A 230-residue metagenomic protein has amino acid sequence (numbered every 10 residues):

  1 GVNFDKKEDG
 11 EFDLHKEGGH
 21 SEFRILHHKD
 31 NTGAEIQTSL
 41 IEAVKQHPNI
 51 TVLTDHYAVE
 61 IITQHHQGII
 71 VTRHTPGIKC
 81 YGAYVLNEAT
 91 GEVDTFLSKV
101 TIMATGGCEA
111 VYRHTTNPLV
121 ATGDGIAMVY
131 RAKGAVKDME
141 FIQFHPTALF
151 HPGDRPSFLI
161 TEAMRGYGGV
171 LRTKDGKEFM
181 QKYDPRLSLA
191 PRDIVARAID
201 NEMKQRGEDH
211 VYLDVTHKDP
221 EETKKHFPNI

Functional and structural regions predicted by a protein language model:
G1-V2, G125, R131-A132: Hydrophobic or amphipathic alpha-helical targeting/insertion segments
V2-E92, L97, A104, A148-H151: Conserved redox-cofactor binding core of oxidoreductases
S21, T32-S39, T54-Y57, K79 (+9 more regions): General structural feature for long, well-ordered alpha-helical segments within catalytic domains of soluble enzymes
H28-N31, A89, V93, Y112-V120 (+2 more regions): Alpha-helix capping and helix-loop boundary segments enriched in small/acidic/polar residues
A58, G107-E109, P118, F141-F150: Acidic, glycine-rich active-site loops and adjacent beta-strand->loop/helix elements that engage anionic groups
M103-N117, M128: Flavin (primarily FAD) binding-site architecture
M128, G134-I230: An anion/pyrophosphate-binding glycine-rich loop and adjacent beta-alpha core in soluble alpha-beta enzymes
